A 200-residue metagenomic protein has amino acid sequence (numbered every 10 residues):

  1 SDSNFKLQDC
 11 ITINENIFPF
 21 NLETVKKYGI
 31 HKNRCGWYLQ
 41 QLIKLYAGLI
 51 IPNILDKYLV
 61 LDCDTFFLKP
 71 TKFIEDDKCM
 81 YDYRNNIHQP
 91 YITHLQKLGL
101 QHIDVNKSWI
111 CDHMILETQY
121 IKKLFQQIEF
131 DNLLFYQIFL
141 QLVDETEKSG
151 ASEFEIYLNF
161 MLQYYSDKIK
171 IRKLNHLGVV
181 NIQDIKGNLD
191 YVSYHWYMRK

Functional and structural regions predicted by a protein language model:
D2-N53: Active-site-proximal specificity loops/subdomain of glycosyltransferases
D2-S3, I17-F20, C63-L68, K72-I74 (+4 more regions): Short, solvent-exposed loop/turn segments at secondary-structure junctions
I11-I13, L59, V192: Hydrophobic/aromatic beta-strand patches that form the interior of the parallel beta-sheet core in alpha/beta enzyme
W37-L45, D64, G150-E155: Conserved glycosyltransferase catalytic-site signature
I43-N86: GT-A fold catalytic core of metal-dependent nucleotide-sugar glycosyltransferases, centered on the diacidic
L45-G48, K122-F125, L158-L162: Non-transmembrane alpha-helical segments in soluble domains of secreted/periplasmic/extracellular proteins
L68-E147: Conserved catalytic core of nucleotide-sugar-dependent glycosyltransferases
L133-K200: A glycosyltransferase accessory/donor-loop signature
